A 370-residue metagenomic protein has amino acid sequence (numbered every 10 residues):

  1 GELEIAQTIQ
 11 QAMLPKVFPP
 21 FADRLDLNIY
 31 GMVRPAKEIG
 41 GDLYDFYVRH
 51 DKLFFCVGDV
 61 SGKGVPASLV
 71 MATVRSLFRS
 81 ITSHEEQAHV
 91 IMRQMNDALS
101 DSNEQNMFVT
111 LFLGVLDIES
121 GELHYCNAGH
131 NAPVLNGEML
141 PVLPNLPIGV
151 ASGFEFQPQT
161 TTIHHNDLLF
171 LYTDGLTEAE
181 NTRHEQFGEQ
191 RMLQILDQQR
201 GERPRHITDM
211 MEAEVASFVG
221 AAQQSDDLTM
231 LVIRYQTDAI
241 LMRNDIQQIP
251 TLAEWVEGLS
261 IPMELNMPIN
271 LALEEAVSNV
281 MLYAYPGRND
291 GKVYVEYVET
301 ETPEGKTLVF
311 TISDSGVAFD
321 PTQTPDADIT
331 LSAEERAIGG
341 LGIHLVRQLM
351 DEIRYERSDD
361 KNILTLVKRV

Functional and structural regions predicted by a protein language model:
G1-F170, G220-Q248: … and, occasionally, acidic/histidine-rich disordered N-termini of signaling adaptors
G62, T177, S278, L282: Short active-site segment of divalent metal-dependent hydrolases/proteases that encodes the spacing between
L135-G137, E180-Q186, F319-Q323: Cytochrome P450 core scaffold surrounding the K-helix E-X-X-R motif and the conserved "meander" helix-loop region
H164-L171, L176-A239: C-terminal catalytic subdomain
D174, E274-E275, N279, Q348: Conserved polar catalytic motif of the HATPase_c/GHKL fold
E214-R243, R347-V370: Flexible, glycine-/charge-rich segments associated with ATP-binding catalytic modules
A253-S278, E334-A337: Conserved short strand/loop->alpha-helix "switch" segment adjacent to the catalytic nucleotide/phosphoryl-transfer site
M281-V370: Conserved beta-strand-loop-beta-strand hairpin that lines the nucleotide-binding pocket of ATP/GTP-utilizing enzymes
